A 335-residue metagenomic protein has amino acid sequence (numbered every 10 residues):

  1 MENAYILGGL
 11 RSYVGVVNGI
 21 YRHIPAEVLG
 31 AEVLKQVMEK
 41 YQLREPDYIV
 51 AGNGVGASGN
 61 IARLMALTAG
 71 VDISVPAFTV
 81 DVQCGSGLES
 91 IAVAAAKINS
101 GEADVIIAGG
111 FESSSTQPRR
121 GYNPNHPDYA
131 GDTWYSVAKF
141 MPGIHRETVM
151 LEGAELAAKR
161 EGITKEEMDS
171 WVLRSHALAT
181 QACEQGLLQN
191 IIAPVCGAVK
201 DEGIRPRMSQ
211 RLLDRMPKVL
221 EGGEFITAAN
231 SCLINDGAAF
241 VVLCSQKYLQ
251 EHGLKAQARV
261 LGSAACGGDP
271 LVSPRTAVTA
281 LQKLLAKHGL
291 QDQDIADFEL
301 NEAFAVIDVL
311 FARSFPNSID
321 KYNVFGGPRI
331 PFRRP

Functional and structural regions predicted by a protein language model:
R11, H23-E32, K40, E167-E251 (+1 more regions): N-terminal extracellular/periplasmic Venus flytrap/periplasmic-binding protein-like
R11-M38, V55-G56, F78-A92, D104 (+5 more regions): Active-site pocket-shaping loop/turn-to-helix segments
K35-D47, A157, E161-G162, L249-G253 (+2 more regions): Phosphate/pyrophosphate-binding loops at sites that engage ATP/ADP/AMP, CoA/4′-phosphopantetheine, polyphosphate
R44-G52, P76-T79, I106-E112, E167-R174 (+4 more regions): Beta-strand segments within the central parallel beta-sheet cores of soluble alpha/beta enzyme folds
N53-D104, I144-V149, R207-L233, R313-P335: Conserved catalytic cysteine-centered active-site region of acyl-thioester-dependent Claisen-condensing enzymes
V82-E112, A158-L188, F240-K247, R313 (+1 more regions): Active-site-proximal alpha-helical scaffold in enzymes
V105-L156: Flexible glycine-/small-residue-enriched beta->alpha junction loops that bind anionic phosphate/pyrophosphate groups
E155, L261-I330: Active-site pocket-lining segment
